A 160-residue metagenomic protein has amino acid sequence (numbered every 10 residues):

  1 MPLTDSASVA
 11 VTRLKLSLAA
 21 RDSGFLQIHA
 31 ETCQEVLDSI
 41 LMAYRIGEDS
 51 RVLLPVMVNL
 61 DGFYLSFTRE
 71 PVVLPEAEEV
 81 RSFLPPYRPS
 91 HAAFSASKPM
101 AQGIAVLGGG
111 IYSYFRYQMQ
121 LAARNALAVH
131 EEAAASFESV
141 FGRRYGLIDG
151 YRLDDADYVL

Functional and structural regions predicted by a protein language model:
M1, H29-E31, V159: A short, small-residue-rich loop immediately preceding and capping a beta-strand
M1-A7: Short, acidic/small-residue loops that bind anionic groups at enzyme active sites
A7, K15, G108-G109: Short, flexible segments with low predicted structural confidence
A10-G62: Conserved thiamine diphosphate
L16-L18, L147-R152: Short, flexible, solvent-exposed loop/turn segments with mixed acidic/basic and small polar residues
P55-D149: Conformationally flexible catalytic loops at phosphate/diphosphate-handling active centers
V58, V159-L160: Structural beta-sheet core signal
L153-Y158: A short, charged/proline- and glycine-enriched loop that marks the coil->beta-strand transition at the N-terminal
